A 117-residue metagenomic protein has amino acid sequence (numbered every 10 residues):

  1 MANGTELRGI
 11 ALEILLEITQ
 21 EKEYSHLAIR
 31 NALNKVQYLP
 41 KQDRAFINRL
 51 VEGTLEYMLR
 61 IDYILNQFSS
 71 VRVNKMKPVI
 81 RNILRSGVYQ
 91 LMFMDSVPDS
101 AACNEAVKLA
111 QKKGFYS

Functional and structural regions predicted by a protein language model:
M1-S117: Class I Rossmann-like S-adenosyl-L-methionine
